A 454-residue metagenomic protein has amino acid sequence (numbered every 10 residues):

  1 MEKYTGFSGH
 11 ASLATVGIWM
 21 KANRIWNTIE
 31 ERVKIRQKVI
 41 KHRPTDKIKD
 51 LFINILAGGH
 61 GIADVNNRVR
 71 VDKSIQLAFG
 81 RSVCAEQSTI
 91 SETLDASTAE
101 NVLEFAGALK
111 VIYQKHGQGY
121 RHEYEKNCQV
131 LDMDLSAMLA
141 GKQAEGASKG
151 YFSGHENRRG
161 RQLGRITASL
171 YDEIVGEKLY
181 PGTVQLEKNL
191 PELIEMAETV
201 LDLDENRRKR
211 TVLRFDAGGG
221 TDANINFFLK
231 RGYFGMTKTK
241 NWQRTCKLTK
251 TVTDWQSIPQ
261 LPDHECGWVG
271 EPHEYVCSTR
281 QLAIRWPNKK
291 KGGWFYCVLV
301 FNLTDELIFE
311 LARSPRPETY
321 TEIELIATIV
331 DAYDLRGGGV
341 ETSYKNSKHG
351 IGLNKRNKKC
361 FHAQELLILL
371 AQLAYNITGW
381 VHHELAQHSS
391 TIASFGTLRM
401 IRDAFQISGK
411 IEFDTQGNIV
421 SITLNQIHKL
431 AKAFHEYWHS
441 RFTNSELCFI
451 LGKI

Functional and structural regions predicted by a protein language model:
K3-D50: Basic, short loop/linker segments at the boundary and entry of helix-turn-helix/winged-helix-like folds
E31-V39, L311, I323-D334, G350-L366 (+3 more regions): Short, solvent-exposed helix-loop connector elements
D50-L51, V65, S82, E86 (+8 more regions): Short, conserved catalytic/metal-binding motifs centered on acidic residues
V65, R70, P259, Y320-F361 (+3 more regions): Short amphipathic alpha-helical "interface-anchor" segments enriched in bulky aromatics
S91-R165: Active-site-proximal, Lys/Arg-enriched surface segment that forms a nucleic-acid-binding/basic interface patch
Y151-E205, C297, L307-I308: Electropositive, glycine- and tryptophan-enriched low-complexity nucleic-acid-binding patches
F234-V340, S347-H349, H439-I454: An anionic, glycine-rich sequence signature occurring as long contiguous blocks
A374-I454: A short, flexible helix-boundary coil/loop motif
